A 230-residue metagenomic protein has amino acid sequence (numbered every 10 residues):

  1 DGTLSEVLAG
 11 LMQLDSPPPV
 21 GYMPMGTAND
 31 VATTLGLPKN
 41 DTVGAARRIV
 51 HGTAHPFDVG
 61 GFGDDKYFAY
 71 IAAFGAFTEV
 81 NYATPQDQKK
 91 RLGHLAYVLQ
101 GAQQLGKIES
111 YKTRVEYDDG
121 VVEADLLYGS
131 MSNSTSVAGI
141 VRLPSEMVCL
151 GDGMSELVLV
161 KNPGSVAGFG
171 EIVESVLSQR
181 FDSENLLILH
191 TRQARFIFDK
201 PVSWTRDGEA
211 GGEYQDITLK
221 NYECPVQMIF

Functional and structural regions predicted by a protein language model:
D1: Polar, low-complexity loop segments and adjacent catalytic/binding residues used for recognizing and processing sugar
L4-S5, E213: Short, well-ordered alpha-helical microsegments
E6-A9, A32-T33, I140-V141, F169: Short glycine-/acidic-enriched loop or helix-start segments at secondary-structure transitions that form or flank
A9-M131: Catalytic core of DAGKc-family lipid kinases
A73, F77, S130-E146, A210: Glycine-rich phosphate/pyrophosphate-binding beta-alpha loops
F77-V80, E123-D125, S136-I140, S165-F169: Short acidic/glycine-rich loop or secondary-structure boundary segments that cap or lie
Q88-L95, S136, I140, E146-A167: Gly/Ser/Thr-rich active-site loops/lids in small-molecule metabolic enzymes that frequently grip phosphoryl groups
Y117-D118, E123, C149, L159-F230: ATP/nucleoside-binding phosphotransfer catalytic cores, i.e., glycine-rich phosphate-binding loops
